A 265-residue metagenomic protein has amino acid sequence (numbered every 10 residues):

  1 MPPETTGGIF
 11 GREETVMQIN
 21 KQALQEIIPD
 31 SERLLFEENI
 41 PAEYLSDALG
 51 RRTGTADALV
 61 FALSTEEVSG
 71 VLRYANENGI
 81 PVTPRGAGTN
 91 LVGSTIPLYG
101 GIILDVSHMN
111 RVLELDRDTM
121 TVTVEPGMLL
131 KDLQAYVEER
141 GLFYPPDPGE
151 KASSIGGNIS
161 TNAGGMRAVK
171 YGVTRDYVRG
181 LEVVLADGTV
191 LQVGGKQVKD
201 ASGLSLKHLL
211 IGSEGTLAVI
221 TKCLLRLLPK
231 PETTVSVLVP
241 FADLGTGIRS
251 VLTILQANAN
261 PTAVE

Functional and structural regions predicted by a protein language model:
M1-P3, I9: Intrinsically disordered, low-complexity segments enriched in serine/proline and basic residues
T5-T6, T15: Ala/Thr-enriched low-complexity intrinsically disordered regions
E13-R73, T89-M120: N-terminal flexible segment immediately upstream of the FAD-binding catalytic core in FAD-dependent oxidoreductases
I19-S31, G70-N78, Y136, R140 (+1 more regions): Generic non-transmembrane alpha-helical segments
G79-P81, V92: Glycine-rich active-site/cofactor-binding loop and its immediate structural neighborhood
V82-P84, V264: ATP-grasp fold ATP-binding core
P84-G88, T95, P126, P146-G149: Glycine-rich, histidine-containing beta strand-loop boundary motifs that form or position
R111-L115, T121-E265: FAD-binding subdomain of flavoenzyme oxidoreductases
